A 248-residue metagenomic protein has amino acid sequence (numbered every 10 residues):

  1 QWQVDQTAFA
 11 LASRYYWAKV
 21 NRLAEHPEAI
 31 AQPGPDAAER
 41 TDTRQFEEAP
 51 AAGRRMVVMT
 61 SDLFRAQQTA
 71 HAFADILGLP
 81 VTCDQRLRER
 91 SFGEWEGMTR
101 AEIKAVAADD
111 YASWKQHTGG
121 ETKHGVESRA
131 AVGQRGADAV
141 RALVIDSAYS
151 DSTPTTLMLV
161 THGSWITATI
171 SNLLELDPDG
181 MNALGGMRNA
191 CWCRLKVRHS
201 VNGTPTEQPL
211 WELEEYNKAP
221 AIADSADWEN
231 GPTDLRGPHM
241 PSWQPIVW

Functional and structural regions predicted by a protein language model:
Q1-L79: Active-site-proximal alpha-helix that buttresses catalytic centers in soluble enzyme cores
M56, S152-S164: Generic beta-sheet signal
M59, T82-D84, E214: General small-molecule cofactor/ligand-binding pocket signal
T60-S61, Q134, V160-T161: Short beta-strand scaffold positions
A72-I76, G93-Q116, A130, D138 (+3 more regions): Preference for well-ordered, secondary-structure-rich cores of eukaryotic proteins
R90-E102, Y149, T153, S171-W248: Acidic, low-complexity terminal tails and accessory targeting/binding regions of phosphate-metabolizing enzymes
D110-A131, H239-W243: Short glycine/proline- and acidic residue-enriched helix-loop micro-motifs that form flexible lids or anion-recognition
T122-S147: Internal catalytic-core helix/loop-beta-alpha segment that presents or stabilizes conserved functional determinants
